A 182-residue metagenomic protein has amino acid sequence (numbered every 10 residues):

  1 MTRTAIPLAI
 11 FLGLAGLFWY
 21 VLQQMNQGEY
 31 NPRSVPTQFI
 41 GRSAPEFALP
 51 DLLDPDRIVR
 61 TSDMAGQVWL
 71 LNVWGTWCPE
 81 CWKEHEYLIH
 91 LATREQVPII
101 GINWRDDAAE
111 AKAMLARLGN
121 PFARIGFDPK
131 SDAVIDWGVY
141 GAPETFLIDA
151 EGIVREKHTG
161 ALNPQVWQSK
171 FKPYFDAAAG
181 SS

Functional and structural regions predicted by a protein language model:
M1-P50, S182: N-terminal targeting signals for export/organelle localization
T4, A116-P121, D128-S182: Thiol/disulfide oxidoreductase modules built on the thioredoxin-like
G28-N31, P50-D56, I125-D128: Short gly/ser/thr-rich secondary-structure transition/capping motifs
P45, W69, A142-E144: Short loop/turn microsegments at loop-to-beta-strand junctions
F47-L70: A short beta-strand-turn-helix
L70-L71, I99: Hydrophobic beta-strand anchors of alpha/beta hydrolase catalytic cores
N72-C78, W104: Aromatic-flanked redox-active Cys/Sec active sites in thiol-based oxidoreductases, especially the WC-centered
W82-G119, D128-I135: Structural microenvironment flanking redox-active thiols in thiol-disulfide oxidoreductases
